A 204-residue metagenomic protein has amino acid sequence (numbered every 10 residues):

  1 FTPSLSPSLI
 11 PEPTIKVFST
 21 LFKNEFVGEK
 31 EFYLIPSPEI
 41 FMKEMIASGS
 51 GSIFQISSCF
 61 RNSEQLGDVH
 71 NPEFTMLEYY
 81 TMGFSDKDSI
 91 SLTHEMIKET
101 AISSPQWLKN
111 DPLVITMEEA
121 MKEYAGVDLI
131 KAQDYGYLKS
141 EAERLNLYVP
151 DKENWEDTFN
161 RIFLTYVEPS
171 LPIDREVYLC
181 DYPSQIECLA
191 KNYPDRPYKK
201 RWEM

Functional and structural regions predicted by a protein language model:
F1-K87, K98: Class II aminoacyl-tRNA synthetase-like tRNA-binding/catalytic domains
N71, H94-E95, P194-R196: Short intrinsically disordered coil segments
T81-D88, L92, W107-T116: Cytochrome P450
I90-T100: Short amphipathic C-terminal alpha-helix that caps PH/PH-like domains
E99-M204: Metal-assisted phosphate- and nucleotidyl-transfer catalytic regions
